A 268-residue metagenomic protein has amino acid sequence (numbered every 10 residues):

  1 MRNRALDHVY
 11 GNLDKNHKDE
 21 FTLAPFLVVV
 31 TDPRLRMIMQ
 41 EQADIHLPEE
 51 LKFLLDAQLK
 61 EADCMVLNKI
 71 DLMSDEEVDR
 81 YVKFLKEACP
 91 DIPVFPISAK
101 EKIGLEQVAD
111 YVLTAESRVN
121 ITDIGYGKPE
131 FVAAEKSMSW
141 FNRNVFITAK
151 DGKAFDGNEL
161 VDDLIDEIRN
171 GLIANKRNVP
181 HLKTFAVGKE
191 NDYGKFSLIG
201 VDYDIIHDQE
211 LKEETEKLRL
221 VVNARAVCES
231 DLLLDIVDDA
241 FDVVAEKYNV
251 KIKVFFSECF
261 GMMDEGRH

Functional and structural regions predicted by a protein language model:
M1-P96, I103-Q107: Phosphate/Mg2+-binding loops and adjacent switch elements in nucleotide/diphosphate-handling enzyme cores
L27-L35, E61-N68, K100-G104, E130-A134 (+2 more regions): Low-complexity, flexible helical/coil segments
K102-E116: Two-component system phosphotransfer/interaction surface
T114-H268: P-loop NTP-binding site
